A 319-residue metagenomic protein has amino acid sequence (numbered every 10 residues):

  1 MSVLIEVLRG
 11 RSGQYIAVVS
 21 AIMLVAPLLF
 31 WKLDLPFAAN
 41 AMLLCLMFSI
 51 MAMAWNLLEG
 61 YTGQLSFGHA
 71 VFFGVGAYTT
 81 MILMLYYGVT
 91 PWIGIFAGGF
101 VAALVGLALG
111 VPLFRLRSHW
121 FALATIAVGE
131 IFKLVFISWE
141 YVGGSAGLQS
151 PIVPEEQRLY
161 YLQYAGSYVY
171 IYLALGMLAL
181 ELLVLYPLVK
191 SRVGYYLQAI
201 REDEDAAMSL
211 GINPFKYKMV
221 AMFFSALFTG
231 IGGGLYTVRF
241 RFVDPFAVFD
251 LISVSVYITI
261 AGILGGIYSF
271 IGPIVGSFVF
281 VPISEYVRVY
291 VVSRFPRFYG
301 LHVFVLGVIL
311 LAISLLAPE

Functional and structural regions predicted by a protein language model:
M1-E319: Transmembrane alpha-helices and adjacent helix-loop boundaries
